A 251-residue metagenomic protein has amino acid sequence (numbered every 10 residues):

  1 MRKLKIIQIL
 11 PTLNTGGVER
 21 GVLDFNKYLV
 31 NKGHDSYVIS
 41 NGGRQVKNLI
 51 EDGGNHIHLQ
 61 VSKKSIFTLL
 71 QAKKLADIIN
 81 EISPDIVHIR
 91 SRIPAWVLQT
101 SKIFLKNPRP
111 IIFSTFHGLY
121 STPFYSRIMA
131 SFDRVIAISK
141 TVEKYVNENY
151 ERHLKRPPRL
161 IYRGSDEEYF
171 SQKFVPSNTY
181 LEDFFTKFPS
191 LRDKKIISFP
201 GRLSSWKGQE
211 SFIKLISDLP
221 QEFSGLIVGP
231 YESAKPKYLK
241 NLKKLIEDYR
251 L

Functional and structural regions predicted by a protein language model:
Q8-G16, R20-L70, R156-P157, P230: N-terminal strand-loop element at the rim of the active site of nucleotide-sugar-dependent glycosyltransferases
P11-N14, F188-L191, P200-S204, P230-A234: Short donor-sugar binding/catalytic loops of nucleotide-sugar-dependent glycosyltransferases, especially enzymes
E19-D24, K195, F199-D218: A conserved mid-protein helix/loop that constitutes part of the nucleotide-sugar donor-binding site
I39-R44, P200, S224-K240, Y249: Glycosyltransferase donor-sugar binding loop
I89-A95, F116: Short His-centered aromatic/hydrophobic patch
I103-K140, K144, R152-H153: A conserved, positively charged/aromatic
T141-V142, I161-V175: Short beta-strand->alpha-helix junction loop in the catalytic core of nucleotide-activated group-transfer enzymes
S171-S190, L242-K243: A short helix/loop element that forms part of the nucleotide-sugar donor recognition site in Leloir-type
